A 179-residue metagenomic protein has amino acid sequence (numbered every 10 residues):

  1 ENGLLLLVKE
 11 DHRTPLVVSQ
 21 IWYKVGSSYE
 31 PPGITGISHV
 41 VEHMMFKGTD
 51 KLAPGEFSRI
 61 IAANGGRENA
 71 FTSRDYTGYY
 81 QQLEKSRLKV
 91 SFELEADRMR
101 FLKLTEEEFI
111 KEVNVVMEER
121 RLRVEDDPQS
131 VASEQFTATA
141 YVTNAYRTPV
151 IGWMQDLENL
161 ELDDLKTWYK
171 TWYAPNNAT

Functional and structural regions predicted by a protein language model:
N2-L4, E56-T179: Charge-rich, well-structured scaffold segments of protease-associated domains
G3, H12-I61: Active/ligand-binding-proximal structured segments within catalytic/core domains that scaffold catalytic residues
